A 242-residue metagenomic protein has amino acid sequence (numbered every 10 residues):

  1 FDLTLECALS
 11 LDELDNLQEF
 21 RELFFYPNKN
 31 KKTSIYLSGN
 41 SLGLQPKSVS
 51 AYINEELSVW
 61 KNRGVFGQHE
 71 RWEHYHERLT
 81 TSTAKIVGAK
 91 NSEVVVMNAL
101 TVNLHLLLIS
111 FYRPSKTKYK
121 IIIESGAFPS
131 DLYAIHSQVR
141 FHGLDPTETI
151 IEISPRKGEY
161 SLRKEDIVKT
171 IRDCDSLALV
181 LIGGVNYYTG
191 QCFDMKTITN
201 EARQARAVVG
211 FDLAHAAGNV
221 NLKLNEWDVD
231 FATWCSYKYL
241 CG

Functional and structural regions predicted by a protein language model:
F1-G242: Pyridoxal 5′-phosphate
